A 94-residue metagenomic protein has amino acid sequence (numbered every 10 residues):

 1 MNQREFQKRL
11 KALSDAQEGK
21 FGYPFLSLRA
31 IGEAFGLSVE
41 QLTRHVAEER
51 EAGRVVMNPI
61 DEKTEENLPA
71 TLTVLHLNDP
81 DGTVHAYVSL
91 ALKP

Functional and structural regions predicted by a protein language model:
M1-L10, A86-P94: Positively charged, aromatic-accented nucleic-acid-binding surfaces
N2-F25, R29, V46: Positively charged, polyanion-binding regions of nucleic-acid-associated proteins
F25, V56, H85-S89: Ordered hydrophobic segments in well-structured contexts
L28, G32-T73: Charge-enriched amphipathic alpha-helical scaffolds
T64-P94: Long, low-complexity, charge-rich intrinsically disordered regions
